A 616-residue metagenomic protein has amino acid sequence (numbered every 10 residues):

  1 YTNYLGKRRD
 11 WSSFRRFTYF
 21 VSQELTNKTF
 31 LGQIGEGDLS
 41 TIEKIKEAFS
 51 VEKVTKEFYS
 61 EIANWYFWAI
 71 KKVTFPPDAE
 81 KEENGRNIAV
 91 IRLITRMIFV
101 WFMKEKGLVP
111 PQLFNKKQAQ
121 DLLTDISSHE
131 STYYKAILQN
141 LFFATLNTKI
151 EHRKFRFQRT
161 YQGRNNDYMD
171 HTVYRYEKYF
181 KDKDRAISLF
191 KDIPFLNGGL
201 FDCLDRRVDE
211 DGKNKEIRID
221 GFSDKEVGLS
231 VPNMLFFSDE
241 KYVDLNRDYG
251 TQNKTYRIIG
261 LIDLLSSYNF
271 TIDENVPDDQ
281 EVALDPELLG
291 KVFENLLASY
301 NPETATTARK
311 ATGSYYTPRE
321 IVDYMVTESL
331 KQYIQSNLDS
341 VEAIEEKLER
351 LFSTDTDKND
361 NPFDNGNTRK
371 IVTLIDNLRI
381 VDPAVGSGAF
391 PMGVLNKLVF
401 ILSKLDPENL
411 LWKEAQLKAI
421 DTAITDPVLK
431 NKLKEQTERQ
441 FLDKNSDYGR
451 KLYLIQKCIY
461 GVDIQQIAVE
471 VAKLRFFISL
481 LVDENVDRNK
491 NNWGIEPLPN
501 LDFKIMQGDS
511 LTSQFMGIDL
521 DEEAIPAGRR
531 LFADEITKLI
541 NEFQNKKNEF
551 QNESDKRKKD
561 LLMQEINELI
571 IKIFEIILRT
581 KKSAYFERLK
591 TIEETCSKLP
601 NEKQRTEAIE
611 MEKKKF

Functional and structural regions predicted by a protein language model:
Y1-F400, C458-A468, D509-L511, E610-M611 (+1 more regions): Preference for the N-terminal adenyl/adenosyl cofactor-binding alpha/beta module
F75-D78, D279, T304-F616: SAM-dependent methyltransferase catalytic region
